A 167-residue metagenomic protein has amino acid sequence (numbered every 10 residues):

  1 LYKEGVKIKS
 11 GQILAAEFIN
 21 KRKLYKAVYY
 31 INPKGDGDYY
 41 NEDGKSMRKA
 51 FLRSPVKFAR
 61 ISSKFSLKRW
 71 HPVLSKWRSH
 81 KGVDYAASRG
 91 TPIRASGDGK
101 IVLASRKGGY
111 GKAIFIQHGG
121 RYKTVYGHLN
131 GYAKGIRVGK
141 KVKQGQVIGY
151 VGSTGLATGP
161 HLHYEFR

Functional and structural regions predicted by a protein language model:
L1-F65: Non-catalytic extracellular/periplasmic "stalk" and linker regions immediately N-terminal to catalytic or recognition
S46-R167: Catalytic cores of peptidoglycan-degrading enzymes
